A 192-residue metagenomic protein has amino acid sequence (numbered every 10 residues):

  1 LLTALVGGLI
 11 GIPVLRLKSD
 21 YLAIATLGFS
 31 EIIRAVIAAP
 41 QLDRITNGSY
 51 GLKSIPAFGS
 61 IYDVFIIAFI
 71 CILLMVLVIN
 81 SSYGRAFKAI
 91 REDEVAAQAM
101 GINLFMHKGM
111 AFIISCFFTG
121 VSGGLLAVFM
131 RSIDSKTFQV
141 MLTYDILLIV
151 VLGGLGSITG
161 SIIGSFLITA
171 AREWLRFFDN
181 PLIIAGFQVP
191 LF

Functional and structural regions predicted by a protein language model:
L1-F192: Transmembrane alpha-helices and adjacent helix-loop boundaries
